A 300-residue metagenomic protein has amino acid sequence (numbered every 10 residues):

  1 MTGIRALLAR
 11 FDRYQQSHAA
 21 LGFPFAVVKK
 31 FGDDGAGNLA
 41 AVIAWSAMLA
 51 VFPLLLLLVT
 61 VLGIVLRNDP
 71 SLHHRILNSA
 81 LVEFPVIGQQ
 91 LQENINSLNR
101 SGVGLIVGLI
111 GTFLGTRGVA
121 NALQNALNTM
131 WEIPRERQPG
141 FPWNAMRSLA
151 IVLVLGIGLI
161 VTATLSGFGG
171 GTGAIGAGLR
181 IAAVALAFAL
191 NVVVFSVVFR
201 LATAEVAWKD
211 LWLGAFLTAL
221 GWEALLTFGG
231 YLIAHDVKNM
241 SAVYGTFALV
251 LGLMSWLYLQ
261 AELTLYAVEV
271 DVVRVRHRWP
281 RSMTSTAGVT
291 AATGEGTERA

Functional and structural regions predicted by a protein language model:
M1-A300: Membrane-embedded alpha-helices and immediately adjacent juxtamembrane helical segments in alpha-helical membrane
